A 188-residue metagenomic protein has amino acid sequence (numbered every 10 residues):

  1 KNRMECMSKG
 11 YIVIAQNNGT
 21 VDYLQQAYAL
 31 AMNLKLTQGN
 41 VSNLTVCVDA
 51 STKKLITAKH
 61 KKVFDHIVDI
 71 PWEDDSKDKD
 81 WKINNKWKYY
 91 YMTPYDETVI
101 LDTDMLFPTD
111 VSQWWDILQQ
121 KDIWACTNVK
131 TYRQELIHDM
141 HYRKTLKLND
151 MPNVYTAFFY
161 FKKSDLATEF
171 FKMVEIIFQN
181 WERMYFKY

Functional and structural regions predicted by a protein language model:
R3-Y188: Glycosyltransferase catalytic domains, chiefly GT-A lineage
